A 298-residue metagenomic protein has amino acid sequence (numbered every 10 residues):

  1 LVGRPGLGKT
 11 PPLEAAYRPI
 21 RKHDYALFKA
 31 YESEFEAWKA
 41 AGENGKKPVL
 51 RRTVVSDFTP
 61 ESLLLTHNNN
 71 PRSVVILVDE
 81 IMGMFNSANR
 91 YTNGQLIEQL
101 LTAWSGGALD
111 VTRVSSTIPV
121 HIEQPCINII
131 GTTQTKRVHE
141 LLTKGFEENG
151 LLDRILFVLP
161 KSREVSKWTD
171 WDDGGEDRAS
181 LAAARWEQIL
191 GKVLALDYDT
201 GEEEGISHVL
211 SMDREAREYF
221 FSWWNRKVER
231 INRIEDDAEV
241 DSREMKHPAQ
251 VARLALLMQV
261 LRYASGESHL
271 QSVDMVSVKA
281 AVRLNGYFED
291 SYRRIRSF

Functional and structural regions predicted by a protein language model:
L1-F298: Phosphate-handling catalytic cores of nucleic-acid transaction enzymes
